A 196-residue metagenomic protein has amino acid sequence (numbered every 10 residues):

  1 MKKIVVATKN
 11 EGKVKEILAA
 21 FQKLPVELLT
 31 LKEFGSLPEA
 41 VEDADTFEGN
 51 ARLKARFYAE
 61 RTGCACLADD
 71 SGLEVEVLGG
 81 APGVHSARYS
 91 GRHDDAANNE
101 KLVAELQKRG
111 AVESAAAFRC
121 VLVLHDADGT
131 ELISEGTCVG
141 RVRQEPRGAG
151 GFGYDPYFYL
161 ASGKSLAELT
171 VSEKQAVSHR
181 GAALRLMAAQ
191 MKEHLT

Functional and structural regions predicted by a protein language model:
K2-V5, E11-T196: Anionic-ligand binding patches
